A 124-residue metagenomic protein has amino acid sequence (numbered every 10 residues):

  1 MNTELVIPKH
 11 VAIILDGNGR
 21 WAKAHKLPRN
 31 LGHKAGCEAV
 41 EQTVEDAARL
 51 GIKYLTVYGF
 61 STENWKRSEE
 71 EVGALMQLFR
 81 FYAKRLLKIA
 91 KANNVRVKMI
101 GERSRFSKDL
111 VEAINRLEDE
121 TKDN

Functional and structural regions predicted by a protein language model:
M1-N124: Flexible, compositionally biased loop and terminal segments
